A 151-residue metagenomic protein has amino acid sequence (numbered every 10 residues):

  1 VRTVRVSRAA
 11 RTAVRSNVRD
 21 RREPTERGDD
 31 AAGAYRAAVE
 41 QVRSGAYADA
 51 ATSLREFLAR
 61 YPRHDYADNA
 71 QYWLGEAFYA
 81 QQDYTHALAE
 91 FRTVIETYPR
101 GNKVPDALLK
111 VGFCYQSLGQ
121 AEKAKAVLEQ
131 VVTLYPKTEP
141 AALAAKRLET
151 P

Functional and structural regions predicted by a protein language model:
V1-A37, V42: Acidic, proline-/serine-/threonine-rich low-complexity intrinsically disordered segments
R60-Y66, E96-K103, V132-A142: Short solvent-exposed coil/turn linkers within tandem alpha-helical repeat scaffolds
